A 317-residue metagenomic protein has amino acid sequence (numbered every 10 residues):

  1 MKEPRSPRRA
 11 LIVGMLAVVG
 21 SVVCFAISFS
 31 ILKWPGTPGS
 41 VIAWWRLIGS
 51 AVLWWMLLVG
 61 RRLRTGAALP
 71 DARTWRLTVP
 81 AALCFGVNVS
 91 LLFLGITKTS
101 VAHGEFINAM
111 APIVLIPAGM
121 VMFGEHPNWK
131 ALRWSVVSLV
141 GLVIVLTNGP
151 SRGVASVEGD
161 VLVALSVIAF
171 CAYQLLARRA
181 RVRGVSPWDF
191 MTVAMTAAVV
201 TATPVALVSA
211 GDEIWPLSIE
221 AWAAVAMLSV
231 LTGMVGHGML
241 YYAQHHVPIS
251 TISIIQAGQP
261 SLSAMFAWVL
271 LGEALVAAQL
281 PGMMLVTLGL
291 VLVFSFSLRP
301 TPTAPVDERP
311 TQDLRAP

Functional and structural regions predicted by a protein language model:
M1-W45, S50, L83, V87 (+4 more regions): Glycine-/small-residue-enriched transmembrane alpha-helix faces in small-molecule transporters and effluxers
K2-P7, L47, T147-N148, A221 (+1 more regions): C-terminal-most transmembrane helix of multi-pass membrane proteins
I12-G20, V41-G60, R76, R133-V140 (+3 more regions): Hydrophobic alpha-helical transmembrane segments of multi-pass integral membrane proteins, especially transporters
G20-I27, I31, L57, V79-K98 (+6 more regions): Hydrophobic alpha-helical transmembrane segments of multi-pass membrane transport proteins, especially secondary
C24, G49-L53, I107-V121, V136-V137 (+4 more regions): Alpha-helical transmembrane segments of compact multi-pass small-molecule transporters, enriched in specific families
P35, I42, V79, G95 (+6 more regions): Hydrophobic/aromatic residues within transmembrane alpha-helices of multi-pass small-molecule transporters
W54, A118, P127-G149, G159 (+4 more regions): Hydrophobic transmembrane alpha-helices of multi-pass small-molecule transport proteins
M56-P80: Membrane-helix interface linkers and caps
